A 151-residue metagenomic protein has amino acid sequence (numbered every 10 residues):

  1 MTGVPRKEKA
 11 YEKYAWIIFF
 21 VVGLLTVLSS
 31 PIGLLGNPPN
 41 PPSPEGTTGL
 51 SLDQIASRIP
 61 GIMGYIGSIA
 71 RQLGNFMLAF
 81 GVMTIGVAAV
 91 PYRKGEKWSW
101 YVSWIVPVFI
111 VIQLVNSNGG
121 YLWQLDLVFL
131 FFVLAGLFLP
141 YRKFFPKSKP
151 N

Functional and structural regions predicted by a protein language model:
T2-N151: Topology signature of small-to-medium multi-pass alpha-helical membrane proteins
